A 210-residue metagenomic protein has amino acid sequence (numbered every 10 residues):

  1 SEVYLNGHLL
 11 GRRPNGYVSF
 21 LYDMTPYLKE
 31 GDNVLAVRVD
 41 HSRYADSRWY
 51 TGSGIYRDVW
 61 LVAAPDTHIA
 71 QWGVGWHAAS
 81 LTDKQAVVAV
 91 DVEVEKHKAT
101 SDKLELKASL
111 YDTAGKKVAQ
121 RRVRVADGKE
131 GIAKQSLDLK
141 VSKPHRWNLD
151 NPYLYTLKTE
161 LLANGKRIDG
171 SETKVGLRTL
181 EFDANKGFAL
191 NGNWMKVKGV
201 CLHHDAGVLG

Functional and structural regions predicted by a protein language model:
S1-G210: Secreted/periplasmic carbohydrate-active enzymes, especially glycoside hydrolases
